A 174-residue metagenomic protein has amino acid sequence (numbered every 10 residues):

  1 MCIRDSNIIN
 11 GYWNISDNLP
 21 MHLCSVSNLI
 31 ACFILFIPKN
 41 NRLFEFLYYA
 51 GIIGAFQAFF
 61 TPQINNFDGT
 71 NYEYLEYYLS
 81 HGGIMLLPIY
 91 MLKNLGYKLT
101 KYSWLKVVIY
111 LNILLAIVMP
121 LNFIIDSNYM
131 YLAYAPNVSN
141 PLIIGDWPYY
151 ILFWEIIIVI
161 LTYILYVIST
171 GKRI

Functional and structural regions predicted by a protein language model:
M1-D5: Conserved small/polar residues in nucleotide/adenosyl-binding loops
I8-D17, I37-N41, Q63-L75: Membrane-interface helix caps and helix-loop-helix hairpins in membrane proteins
Y12-C24, L47-Y48: Structural signature of hydrophobic alpha-helical transmembrane segments
C24-F36, S80-N94, I151-Y166: Hydrophobic cores of alpha-helical transmembrane segments in multi-pass inner/ER membrane proteins, independent
F36-F44, N94-L105, K172-I174: Membrane-interface helix-boundary motifs at transmembrane edges
F46-G54, L105-L114: Central hydrophobic cores of alpha-helical transmembrane segments in multi-pass integral membrane proteins
P62-Y110: A contiguous pocket-lining binding segment that forms or flanks enzyme active sites
K106-I113, F123-T162: Membrane-interface transmembrane-helix boundary segments in multi-pass integral membrane proteins
